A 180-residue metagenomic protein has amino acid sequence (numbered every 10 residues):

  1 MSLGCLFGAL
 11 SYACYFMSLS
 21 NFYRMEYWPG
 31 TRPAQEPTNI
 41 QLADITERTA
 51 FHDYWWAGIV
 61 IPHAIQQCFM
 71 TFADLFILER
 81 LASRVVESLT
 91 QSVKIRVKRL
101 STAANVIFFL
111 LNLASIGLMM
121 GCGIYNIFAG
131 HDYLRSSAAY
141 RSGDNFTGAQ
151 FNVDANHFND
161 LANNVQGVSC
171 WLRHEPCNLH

Functional and structural regions predicted by a protein language model:
M1-T102: Membrane-proximal first intracellular loop
Q66, N105-H180: Extracellular-loop-to-transmembrane junctions of the mid-late helices
